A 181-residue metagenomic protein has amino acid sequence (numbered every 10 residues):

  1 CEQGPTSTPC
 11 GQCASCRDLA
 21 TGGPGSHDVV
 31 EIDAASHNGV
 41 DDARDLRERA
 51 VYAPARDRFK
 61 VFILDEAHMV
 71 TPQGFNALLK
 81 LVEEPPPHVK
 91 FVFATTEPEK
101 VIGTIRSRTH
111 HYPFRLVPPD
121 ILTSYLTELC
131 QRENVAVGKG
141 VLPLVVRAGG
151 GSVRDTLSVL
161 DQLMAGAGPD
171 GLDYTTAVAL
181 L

Functional and structural regions predicted by a protein language model:
C1-S26, L79-E83, I102: Walker A/P-loop
E2-G4, N38-D41, V70-P72, E99-T104 (+2 more regions): Switch/connector loops and helix/strand junctions flanking conserved nucleotide-binding motifs in nucleotide-processing
T6-Q12, P24, P54-R58, E66 (+1 more regions): SF2 DExD/H RNA helicase N-terminal ATP-binding lobe
A14-H27, D42-E48, A55-R58, E84 (+3 more regions): Extended, largely alpha-helical regulatory/partner-binding modules appended to the mid-to-C-terminal parts
E31-S36: A short hydrophobic beta-strand->loop->alpha-helix junction that borders the nucleotide-binding pocket of P-loop NTPases
R49-A53, D65, M69-S107: Conserved catalytic/switch belt of AAA+ P-loop NTPases
